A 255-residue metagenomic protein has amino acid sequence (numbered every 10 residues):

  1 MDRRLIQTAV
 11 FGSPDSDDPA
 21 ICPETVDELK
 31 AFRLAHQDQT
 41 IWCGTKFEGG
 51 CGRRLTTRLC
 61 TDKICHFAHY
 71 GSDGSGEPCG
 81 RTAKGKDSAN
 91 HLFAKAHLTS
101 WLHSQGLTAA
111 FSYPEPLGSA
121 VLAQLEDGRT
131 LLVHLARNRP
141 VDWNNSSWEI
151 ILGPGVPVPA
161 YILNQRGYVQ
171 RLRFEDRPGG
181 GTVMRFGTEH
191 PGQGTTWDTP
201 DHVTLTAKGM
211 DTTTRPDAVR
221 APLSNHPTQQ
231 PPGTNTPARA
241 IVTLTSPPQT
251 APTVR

Functional and structural regions predicted by a protein language model:
M1-F93, R239, L244-R255: Nuclease-adjacent, charged terminal/linker segments that flank catalytic cores
A31-A35, H97-V141: Active-site metal-binding core of divalent-cation-utilizing nuclease and nuclease-like domains
Y70-G74, E126-D127, E189: Secondary-structure transition/turn motif
A83-K84, S88, R139-D142, T199: Alpha-helix initiation/capping motif
S119-G180: Aromatic- and charge-enriched substrate-recognition/interaction segments in catalytic or ligand-/protein-binding
V156-R255: Non-catalytic C-terminal interaction segments of nucleic acid-processing enzymes
